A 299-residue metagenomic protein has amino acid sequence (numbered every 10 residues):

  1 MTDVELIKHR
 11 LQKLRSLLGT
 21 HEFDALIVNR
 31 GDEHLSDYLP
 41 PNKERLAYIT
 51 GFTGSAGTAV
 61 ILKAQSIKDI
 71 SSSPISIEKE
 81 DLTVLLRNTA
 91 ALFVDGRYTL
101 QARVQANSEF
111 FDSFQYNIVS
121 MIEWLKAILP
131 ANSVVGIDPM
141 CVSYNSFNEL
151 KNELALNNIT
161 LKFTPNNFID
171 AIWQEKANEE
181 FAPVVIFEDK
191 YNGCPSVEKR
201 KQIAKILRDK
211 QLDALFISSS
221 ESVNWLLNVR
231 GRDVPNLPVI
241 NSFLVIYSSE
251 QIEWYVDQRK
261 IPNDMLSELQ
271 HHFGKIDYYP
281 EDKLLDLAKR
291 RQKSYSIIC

Functional and structural regions predicted by a protein language model:
M1-C299: Terminal domain-start leader segments
